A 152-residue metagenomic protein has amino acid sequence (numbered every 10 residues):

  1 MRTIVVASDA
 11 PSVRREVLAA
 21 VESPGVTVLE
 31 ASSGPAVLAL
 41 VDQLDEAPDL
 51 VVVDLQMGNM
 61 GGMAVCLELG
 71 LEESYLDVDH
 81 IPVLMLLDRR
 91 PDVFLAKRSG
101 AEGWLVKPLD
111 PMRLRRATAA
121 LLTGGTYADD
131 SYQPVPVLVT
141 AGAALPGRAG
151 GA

Functional and structural regions predicted by a protein language model:
M1-V21, V51: Conserved acidic segment of CheY-like receiver
A19-S23, L40-D42, L95, S99: Alpha-helical interaction/dimerization surfaces of two-component signaling modules
S32-L50: Acidic, metal-coordinating helix/loop segments flanking the phosphotransfer/catalytic sites of two-component signaling
A47-D49, S74-P82: His-Asp phosphorelay/catalytic-motif detector in bacterial-type signaling
V52-E72: Conserved phosphotransfer microenvironments
A64, L76, M85-L105: Alpha4 helix (beta4-alpha4-beta5 surface) of REC/receiver domains from two-component response regulators
L109-A119: C-terminal output helix
G125-A152: CheY-like receiver
